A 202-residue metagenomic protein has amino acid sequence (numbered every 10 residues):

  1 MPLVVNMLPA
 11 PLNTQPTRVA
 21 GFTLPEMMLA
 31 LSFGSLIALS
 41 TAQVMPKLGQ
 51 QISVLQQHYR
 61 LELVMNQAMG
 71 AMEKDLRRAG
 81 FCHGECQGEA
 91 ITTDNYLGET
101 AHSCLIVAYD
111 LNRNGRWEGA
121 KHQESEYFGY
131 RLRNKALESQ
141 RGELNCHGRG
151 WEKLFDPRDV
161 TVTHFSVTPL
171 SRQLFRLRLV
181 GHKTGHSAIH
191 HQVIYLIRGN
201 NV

Functional and structural regions predicted by a protein language model:
M1-P2, V202: Short, intrinsically disordered, low-complexity terminal/loop segments
P2-L12, R18-R77: Aliphatic-rich helix starts adjacent to a transmembrane/signal segment
V5, E26, M65, E85 (+2 more regions): Solvent-exposed, flexible loop/coil residues
V44-E143: Extracytoplasmic beta-strand-rich oligomerization domains located immediately C-terminal to a leader/signal peptide
C104, L174-R176, Q192: Broad gene-expression machinery/nucleic-acid interaction feature
D110-S187: Intrinsically disordered, low-complexity regions enriched in Pro/Ser/Thr/Gly and acidic residues
G185-V202: Edge beta-strand at a domain terminus
